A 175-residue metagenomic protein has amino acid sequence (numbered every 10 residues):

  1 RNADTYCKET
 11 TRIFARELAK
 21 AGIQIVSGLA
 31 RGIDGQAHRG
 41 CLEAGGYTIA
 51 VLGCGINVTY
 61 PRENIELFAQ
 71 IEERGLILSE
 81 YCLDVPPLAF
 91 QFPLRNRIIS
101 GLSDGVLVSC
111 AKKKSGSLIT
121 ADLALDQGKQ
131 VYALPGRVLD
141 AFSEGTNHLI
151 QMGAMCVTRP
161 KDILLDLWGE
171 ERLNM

Functional and structural regions predicted by a protein language model:
R1-M175: Glycine-biased, small-residue-rich flexible motifs in mid-sequence functional cores and linkers
